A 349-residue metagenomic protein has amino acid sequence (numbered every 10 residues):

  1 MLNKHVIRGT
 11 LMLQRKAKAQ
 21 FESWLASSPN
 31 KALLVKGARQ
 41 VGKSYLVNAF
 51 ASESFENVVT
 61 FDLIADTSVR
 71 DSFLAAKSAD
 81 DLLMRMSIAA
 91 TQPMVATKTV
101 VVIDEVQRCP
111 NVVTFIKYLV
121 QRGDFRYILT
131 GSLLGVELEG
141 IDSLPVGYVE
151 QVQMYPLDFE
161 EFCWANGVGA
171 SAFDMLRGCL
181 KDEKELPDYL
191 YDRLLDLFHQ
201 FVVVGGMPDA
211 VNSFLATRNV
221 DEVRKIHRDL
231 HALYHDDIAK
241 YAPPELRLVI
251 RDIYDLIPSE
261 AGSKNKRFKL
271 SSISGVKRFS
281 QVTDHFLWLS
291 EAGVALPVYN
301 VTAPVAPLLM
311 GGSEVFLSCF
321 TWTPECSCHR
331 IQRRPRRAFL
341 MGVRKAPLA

Functional and structural regions predicted by a protein language model:
L11-S28: Pre-Walker A adenine-sensing motif
V35: Hydrophobic anchor at the beta1->P-loop junction of P-loop NTPases
K43: Conserved lysine of the Walker
L46, F50: Hydrophobic positions on the alpha1 helix immediately C-terminal to the Walker A/P-loop
A65-T97: Short glycine-rich substrate-engagement loop in P-loop NTPases that contacts/grips substrate
V102, R126-S132, Q153: Structural recognition of the conserved hydrophobic beta-strand(s) that form the central parallel beta-sheet of P-loop
L138-G262: Interdomain motor-coupling "hinge/lid" segment immediately C-terminal to the ATP-binding subdomain of NTP-driven enzymes
V211-A349: Accessory nucleic acid-recognition modules appended to NTPase machines
